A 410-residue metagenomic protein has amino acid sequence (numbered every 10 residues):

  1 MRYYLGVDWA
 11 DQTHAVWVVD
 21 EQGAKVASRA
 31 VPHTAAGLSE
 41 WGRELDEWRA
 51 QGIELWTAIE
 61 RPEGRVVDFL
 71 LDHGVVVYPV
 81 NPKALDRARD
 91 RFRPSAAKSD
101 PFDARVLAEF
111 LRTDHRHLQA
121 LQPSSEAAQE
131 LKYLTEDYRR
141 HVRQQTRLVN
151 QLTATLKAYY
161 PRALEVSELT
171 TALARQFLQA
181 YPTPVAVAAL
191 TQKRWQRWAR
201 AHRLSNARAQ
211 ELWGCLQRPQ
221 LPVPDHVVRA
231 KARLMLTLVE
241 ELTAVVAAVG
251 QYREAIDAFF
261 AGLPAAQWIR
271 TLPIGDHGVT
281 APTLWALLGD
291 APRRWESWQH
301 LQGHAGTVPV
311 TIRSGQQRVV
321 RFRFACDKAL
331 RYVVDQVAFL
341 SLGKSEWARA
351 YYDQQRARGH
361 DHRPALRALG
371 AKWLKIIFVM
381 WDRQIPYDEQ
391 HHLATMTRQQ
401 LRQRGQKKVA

Functional and structural regions predicted by a protein language model:
M1-A410: A detector of single, family-specific signature residues that are central to catalytic or substrate-handling motifs
